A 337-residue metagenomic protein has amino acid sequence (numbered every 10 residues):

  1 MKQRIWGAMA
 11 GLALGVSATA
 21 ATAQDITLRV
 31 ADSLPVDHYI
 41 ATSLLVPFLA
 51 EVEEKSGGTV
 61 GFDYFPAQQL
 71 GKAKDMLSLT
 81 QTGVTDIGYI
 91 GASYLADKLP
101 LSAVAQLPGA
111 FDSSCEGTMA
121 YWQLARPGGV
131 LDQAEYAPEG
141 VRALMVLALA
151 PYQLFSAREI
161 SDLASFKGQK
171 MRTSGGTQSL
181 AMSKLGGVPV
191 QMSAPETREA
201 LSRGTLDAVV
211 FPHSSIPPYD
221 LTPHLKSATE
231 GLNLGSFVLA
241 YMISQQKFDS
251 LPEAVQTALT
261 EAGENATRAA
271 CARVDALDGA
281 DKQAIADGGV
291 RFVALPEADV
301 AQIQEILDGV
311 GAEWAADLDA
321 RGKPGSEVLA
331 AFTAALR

Functional and structural regions predicted by a protein language model:
M1, A23-Q24: Absolute protein N-terminus
M1-M9: Bacterial N-terminal signal peptides that target proteins for export
G7, Q24-T118, L131-R337: N-terminal secretory/targeting leader peptides
A8-S17: Bacterial N-terminal signal peptides
S17-A23: Sec/Tat signal peptide C-region and signal peptidase I cleavage site
